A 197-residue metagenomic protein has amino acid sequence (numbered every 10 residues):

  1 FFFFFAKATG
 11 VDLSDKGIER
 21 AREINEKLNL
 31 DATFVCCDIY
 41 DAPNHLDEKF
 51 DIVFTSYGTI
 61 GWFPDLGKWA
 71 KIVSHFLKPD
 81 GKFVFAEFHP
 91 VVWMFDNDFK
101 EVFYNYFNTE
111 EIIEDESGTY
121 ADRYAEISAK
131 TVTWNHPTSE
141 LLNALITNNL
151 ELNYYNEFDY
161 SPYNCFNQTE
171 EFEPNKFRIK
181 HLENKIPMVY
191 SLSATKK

Functional and structural regions predicted by a protein language model:
F1-A42: Class I SAM-dependent methyltransferase SAM/SAH-binding core
N44-I52: A short acidic, Gly/Pro-enriched loop at the edge of an enzyme's catalytic core that lines a small-molecule cofactor
D51-G67: A short SAM/SAH-binding and catalytic strip from SAM-dependent methyltransferases
G67-K82: A short glycine-rich, Lys/Arg-flanked "PGG" loop and its adjoining helix->strand segment in the class I
K82-T119: Conserved class I S-adenosyl-L-methionine
E87-N97, A125-E140: Acceptor-substrate binding/catalytic loop of class I
V132-Y155: Short alpha-helix
N148-L150, R178-K197: Core SAM-dependent methyltransferase catalytic element
